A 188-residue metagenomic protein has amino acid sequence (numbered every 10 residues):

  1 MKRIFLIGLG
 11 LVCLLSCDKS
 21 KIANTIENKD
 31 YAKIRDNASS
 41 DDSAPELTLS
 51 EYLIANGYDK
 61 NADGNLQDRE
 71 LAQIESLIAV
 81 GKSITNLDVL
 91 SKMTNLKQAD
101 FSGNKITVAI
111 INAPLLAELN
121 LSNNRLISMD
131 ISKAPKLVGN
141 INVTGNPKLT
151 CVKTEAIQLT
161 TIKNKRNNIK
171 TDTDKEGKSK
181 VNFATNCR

Functional and structural regions predicted by a protein language model:
M1-E27: Bacterial Sec-dependent N-terminal signal peptides
C17-T94, C151-R188: N-terminal capping/linker segments that flank leucine-rich repeat
L71, K92-L96, N112-L116, A134-V138 (+2 more regions): Leucine-rich repeat
E75-A79, A99-F101, A109, A117-L121 (+3 more regions): Conserved hydrophobic beta-strand positions in leucine-rich repeat
K82, N104, N124, N146-P147: Consensus "Asn ladder" position of solenoid repeat domains
T85-L90, V108-A109, L119, M129-I131 (+1 more regions): Canonical leucine-rich repeat
K97, K105, L115-A117, R125-I127: Tandem repeat domain/solenoid detector
